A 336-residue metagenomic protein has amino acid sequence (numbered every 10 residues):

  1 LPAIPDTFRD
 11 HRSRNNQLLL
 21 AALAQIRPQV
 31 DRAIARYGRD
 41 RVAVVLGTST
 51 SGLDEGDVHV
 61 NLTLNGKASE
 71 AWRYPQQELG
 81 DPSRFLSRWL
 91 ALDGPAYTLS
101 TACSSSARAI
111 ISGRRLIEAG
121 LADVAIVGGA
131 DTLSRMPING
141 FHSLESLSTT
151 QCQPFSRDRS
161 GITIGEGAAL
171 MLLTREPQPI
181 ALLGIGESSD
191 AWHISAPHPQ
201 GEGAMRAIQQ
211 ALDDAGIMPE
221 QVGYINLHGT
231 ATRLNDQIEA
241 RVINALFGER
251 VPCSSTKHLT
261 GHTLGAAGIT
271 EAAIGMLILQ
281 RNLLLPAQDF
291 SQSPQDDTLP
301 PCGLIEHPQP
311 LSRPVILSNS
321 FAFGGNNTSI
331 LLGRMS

Functional and structural regions predicted by a protein language model:
L1-A21, S51-N65, A71-S112, L121 (+4 more regions): Conserved catalytic cysteine-centered active-site region of acyl-thioester-dependent Claisen-condensing enzymes
L1-L46, G52-L53, A207, A211-P219: Conserved active-site "lid/cap" helical segment
R32-A43, V60-A71, F85-P95, E118-A125 (+6 more regions): Structural signature of cysteine-dependent C-C bond-forming condensing enzymes
V44, L86, S106, G113 (+8 more regions): Conserved small-residue
T48-S51, A102-S105, A130-S134, G186-D190 (+5 more regions): Acidic, glycine-rich active-site loops and adjacent beta-strand->loop/helix elements that engage anionic groups
E55-H59, M136-G140, W192-S195, D236-I238 (+1 more regions): Short acidic, glycine/serine/threonine-rich loops at helix termini
Q151-A215, Y224: Condensing-enzyme catalytic core mediating Claisen C-C bond formation in acyl metabolism
I194-Q200, T230-F247, G265-T270: Short glycine/threonine-rich loop-to-helix capping motif typified by GTGT followed within a few residues by an Asp-Pro
